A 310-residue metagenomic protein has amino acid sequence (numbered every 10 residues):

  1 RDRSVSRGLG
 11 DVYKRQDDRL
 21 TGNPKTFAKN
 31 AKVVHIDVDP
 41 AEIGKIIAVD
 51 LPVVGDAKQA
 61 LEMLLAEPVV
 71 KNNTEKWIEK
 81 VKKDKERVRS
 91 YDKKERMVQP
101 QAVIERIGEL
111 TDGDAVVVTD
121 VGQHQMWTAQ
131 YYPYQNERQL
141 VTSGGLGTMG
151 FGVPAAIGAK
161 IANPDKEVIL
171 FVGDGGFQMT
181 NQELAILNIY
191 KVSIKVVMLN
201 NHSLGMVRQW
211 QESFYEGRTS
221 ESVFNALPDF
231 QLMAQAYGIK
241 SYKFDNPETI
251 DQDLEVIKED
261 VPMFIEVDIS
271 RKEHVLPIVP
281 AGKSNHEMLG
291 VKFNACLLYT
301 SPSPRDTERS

Functional and structural regions predicted by a protein language model:
R1-Y13, Y299-S310: Single conserved hydrophobic/aromatic residue that forms the stacking wall/gate of nucleotide- or nucleobase-binding
S4, D18-R19, A102, M179-Q182: Short, conserved clusters of charged catalytic residues that mark active-site and nucleotide-handling motifs
R7, D11-I78: Glycine-rich, acidic loop regions that bind phosphate or pyrophosphate groups
F27, I43-I46, P52-V54, K58-L64 (+1 more regions): Thiamine diphosphate
H35, V118, F171-V172: Generic enzyme active-site microenvironment
K71-D84, K94-R96, F264: Flexible, glycine/charged-enriched surface loops at secondary-structure junctions
K82-A159, D165: Active-site diphosphate/adenylate-binding microenvironment
